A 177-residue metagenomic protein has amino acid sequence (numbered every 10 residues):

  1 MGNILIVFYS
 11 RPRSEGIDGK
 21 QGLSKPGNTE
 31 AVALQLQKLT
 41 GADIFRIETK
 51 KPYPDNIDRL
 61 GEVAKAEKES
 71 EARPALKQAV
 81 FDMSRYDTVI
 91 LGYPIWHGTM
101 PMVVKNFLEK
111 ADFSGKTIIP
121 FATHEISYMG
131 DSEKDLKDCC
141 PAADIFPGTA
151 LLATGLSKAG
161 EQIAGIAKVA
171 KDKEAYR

Functional and structural regions predicted by a protein language model:
M1-T88, G98, E109, E161 (+1 more regions): N-terminal beta1-alpha1-beta2 submodule of the flavodoxin-like/Rossmannoid cofactor-binding fold
F8, Y93, A122-T123: Short glycine-centered, acidic/aromatic-flanked micro-motifs in structured strand/loop junctions that mark active-site
P12-S14, K50-P52, I95-T99, E125-Y128 (+1 more regions): Solvent-exposed loop/turn segments at secondary-structure junctions within structured extracellular/periplasmic domains
M83, E109-G115, C139-C140: Short, conserved loop/helix-junction motifs that constitute active-site signature segments in enzyme catalytic cores
V103-L108: Typically the conserved alpha-helix immediately C-terminal to a functionally engaged Cys/Sec in thioredoxin-like
I119-K158: Short, glycine-/small-residue-rich phosphate/pyrophosphate-handling segment
